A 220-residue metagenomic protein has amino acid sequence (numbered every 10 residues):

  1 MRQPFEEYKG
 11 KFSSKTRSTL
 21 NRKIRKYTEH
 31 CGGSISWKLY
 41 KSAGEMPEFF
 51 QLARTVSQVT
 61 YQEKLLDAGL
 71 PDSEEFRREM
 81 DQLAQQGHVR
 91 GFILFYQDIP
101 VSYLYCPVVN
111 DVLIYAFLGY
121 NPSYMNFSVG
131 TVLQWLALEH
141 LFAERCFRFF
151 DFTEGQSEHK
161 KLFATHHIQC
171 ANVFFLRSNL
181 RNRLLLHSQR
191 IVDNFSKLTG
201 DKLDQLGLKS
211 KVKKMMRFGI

Functional and structural regions predicted by a protein language model:
M1-E6, R148-G207, V212: Active-site/acyl-donor-binding loops of N-acyltransferases
R2-N126, F218-G219: A conserved beta-strand-loop-helix scaffold within acyl/acetyltransferase catalytic domains
E7-Y8, H30-G33, P71-R77, G91 (+5 more regions): Low-complexity, flexible helical/coil segments
T19, S42, A84-G87, H140 (+3 more regions): A general structural signal for short secondary-structure boundary/capping elements
T19-R25, Y61-L65, L118, V129-T131 (+3 more regions): Glycine-rich loops and low-complexity Gly/Arg-rich segments that provide flexible linkers or classic glycine-based
N110-Q169, F174-F175: Acyl-donor binding region in acyl/amide transferases
